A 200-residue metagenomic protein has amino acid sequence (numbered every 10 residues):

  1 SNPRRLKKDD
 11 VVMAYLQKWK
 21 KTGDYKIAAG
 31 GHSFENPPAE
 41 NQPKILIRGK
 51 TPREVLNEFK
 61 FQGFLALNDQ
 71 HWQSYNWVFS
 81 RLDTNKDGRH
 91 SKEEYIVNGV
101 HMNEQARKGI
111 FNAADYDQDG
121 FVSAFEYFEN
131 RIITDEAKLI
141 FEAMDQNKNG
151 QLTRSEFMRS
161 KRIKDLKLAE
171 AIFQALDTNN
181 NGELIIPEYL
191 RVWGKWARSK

Functional and structural regions predicted by a protein language model:
S1-R5, P38-P43, I47-G49, W72-K86 (+3 more regions): Primarily EF-hand calcium-binding motifs
P3, W19, G23-K26, F59 (+3 more regions): Short, flexible helical or helix-coil boundary motifs
L6-D9, K26-H32, S91-E94, R107-N112 (+6 more regions): Short, tandemly repeated low-complexity microdomains enriched for cysteine and small residues
K8-K18, E58-F61, R89-M102, S123-I133 (+2 more regions): Amphipathic regulatory helices of Ca2+-sensor modules
W19, Y25-I27, F34, L46-I47: Hydrophobic/aromatic hotspots within intrinsically disordered, low-complexity regions
W19-K26, F64-V78, V97-A114, E129-A143 (+2 more regions): EF-hand-based Ca2+ sensing modules
G31-P37, Q42-K44, Q62-G63: Intrinsically disordered, low-complexity Ser/Thr- and acidic-rich flexible linkers and loops, especially at boundaries
K50-R53, E58-F61, L67, S74-K92: The feature marks the first
